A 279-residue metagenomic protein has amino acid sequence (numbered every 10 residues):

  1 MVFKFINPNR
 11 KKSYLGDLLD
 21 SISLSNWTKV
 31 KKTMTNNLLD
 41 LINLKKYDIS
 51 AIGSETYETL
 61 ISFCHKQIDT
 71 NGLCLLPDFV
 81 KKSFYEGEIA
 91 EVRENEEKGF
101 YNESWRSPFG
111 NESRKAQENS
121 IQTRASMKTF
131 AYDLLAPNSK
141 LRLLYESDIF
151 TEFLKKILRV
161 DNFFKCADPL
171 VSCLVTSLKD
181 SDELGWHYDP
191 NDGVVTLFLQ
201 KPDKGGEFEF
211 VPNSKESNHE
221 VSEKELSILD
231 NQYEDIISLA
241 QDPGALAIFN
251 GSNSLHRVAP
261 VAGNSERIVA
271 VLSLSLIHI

Functional and structural regions predicted by a protein language model:
V2-T70: Fe(II)/2-oxoglutarate
V80-S83, G87-E97, Q117-P169: Signature of the catalytic double-stranded beta-helix
E96-F109: Conserved alpha-helical segments that form or flank metal/cofactor-binding pockets of metalloenzymes
P137, R142, T151-L246, S252: Catalytic core of non-heme Fe(II) oxygenases with the double-stranded beta-helix
L184, L255-A262: Short beta-strand His + acidic residue motifs that chelate non-heme Fe in jelly-roll/DSBH and cupin folds
I277-I279: Conserved small/polar residues in nucleotide/adenosyl-binding loops
